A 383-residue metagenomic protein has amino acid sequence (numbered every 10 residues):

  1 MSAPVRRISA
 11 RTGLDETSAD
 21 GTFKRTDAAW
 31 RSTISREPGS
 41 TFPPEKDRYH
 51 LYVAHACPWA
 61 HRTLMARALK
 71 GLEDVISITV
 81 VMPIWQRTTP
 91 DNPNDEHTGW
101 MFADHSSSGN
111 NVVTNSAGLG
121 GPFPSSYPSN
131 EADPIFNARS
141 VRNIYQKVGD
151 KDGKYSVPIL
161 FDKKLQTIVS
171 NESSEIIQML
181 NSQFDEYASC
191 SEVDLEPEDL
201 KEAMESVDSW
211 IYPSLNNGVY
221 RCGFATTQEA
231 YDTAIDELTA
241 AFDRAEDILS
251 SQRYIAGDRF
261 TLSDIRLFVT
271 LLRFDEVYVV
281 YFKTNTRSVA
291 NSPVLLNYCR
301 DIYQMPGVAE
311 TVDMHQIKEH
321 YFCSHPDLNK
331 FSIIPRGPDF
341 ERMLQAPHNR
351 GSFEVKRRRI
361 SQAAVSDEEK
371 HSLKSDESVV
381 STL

Functional and structural regions predicted by a protein language model:
M1-L383: C-terminal alpha-helical interaction module
